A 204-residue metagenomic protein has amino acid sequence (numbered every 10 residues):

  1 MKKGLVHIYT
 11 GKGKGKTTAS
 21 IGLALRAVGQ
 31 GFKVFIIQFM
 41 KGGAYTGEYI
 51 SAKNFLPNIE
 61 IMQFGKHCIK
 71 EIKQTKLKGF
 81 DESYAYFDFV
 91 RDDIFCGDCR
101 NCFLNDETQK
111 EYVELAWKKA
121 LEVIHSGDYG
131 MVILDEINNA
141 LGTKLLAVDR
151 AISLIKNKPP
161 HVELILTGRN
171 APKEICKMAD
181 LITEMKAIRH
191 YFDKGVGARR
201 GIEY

Functional and structural regions predicted by a protein language model:
K2-E122: Conserved P-loop
D92-D128, I137-Y204: Replace "adjacent to P-loop NTPase cores in ATP/GTP-dependent enzymes" with "adjacent to NTP-binding cores
